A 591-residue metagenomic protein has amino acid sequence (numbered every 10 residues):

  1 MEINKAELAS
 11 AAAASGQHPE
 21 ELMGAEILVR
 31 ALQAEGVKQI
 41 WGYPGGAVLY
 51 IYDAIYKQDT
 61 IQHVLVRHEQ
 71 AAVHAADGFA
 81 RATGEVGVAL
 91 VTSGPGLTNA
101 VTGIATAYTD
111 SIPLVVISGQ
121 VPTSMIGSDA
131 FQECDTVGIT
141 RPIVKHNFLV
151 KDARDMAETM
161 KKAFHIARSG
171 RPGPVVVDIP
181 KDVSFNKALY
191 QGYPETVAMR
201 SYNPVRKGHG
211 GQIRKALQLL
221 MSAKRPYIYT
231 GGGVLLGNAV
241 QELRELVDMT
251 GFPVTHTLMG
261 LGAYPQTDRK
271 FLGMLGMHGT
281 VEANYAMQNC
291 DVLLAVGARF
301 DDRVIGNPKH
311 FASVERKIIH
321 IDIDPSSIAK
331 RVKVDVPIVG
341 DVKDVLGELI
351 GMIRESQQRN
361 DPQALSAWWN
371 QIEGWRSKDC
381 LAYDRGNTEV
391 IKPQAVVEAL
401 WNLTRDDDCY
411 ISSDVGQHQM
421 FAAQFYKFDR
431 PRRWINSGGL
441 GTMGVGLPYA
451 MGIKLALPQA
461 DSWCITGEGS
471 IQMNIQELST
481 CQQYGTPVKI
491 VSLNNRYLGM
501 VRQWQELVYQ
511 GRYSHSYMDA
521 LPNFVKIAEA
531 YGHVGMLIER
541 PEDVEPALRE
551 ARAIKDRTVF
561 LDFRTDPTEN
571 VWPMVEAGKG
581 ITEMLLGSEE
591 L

Functional and structural regions predicted by a protein language model:
E2-N360, A399, L403, P487-I490 (+2 more regions): N-terminal alpha/beta PP-like core and its mobile active-site loop of ThDP/TPP-dependent enzymes
E2-P19, R154, I319-V415, P541-E545 (+2 more regions): Phosphate/pyrophosphate-binding active-site segments
A25-V29, Q33, V37, G46 (+3 more regions): Active-site diphosphate/adenylate-binding microenvironment
E69, S128-A130, Y202-K215, L275-G279 (+5 more regions): A general structural motif
I117, M125-Q132, N284, A329-R331 (+4 more regions): Thiamine diphosphate
V176, H320, S412, I465-T466: Generic enzyme active-site microenvironment
G231-L235, R385, G467-G469: Conserved short loop/turn motifs at secondary-structure junctions
V304-N307, L349-D379, L447, C464-I465 (+2 more regions): Hydrophobic, well-ordered secondary-structure segments that either form specific early membrane-associated helices used
